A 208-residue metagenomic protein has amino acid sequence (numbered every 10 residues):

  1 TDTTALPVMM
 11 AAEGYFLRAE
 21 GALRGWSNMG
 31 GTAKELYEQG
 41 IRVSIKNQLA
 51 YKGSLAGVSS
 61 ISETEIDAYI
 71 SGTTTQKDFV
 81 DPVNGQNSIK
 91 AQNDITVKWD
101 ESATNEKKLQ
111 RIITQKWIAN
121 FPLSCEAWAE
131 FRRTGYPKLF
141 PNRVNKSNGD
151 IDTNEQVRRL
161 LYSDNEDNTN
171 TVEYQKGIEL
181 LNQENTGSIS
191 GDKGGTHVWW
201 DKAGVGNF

Functional and structural regions predicted by a protein language model:
T1-K52, S102-Q110: Structured, solvent-exposed acidic/aromatic patches
I45, Y51, V58-F208: C-terminal functional modules
